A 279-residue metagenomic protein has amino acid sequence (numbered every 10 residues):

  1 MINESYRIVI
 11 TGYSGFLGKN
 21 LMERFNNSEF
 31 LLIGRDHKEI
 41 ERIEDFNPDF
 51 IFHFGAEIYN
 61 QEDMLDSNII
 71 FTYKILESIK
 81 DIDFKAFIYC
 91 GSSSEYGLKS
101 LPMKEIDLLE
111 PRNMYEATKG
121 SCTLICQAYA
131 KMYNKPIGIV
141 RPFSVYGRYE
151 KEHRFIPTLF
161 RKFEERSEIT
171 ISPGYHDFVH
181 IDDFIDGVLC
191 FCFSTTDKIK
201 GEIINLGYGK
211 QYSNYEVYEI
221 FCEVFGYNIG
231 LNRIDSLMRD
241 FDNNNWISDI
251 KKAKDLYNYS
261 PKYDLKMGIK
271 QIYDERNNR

Functional and structural regions predicted by a protein language model:
I2, Y6-N26: N-terminal Rossmann NAD(P)H-binding glycine-rich loop of SDR-like oxidoreductase domains
T11, I51-G55, F87-S93, V140-P142: SDR active-site strand-loop-helix element
E39-I70: NAD(P)H-binding glycine-rich loop region in Rossmannoid oxidoreductase-like domains and their noncatalytic homologs
N60-L65, L98-P102, K151-E152: Conserved catalytic-core motifs of eukaryotic protein kinase domains, centered on the activation segment
K74-M114: Conserved Rossmann-fold NAD(P)-dependent oxidoreductase catalytic core, especially the SDR/UDP-sugar
M114, T118-C122: Active-site helix of classical SDR
L124-C190, Y218-F225: NAD(P)-dependent short-chain dehydrogenase/reductase
S167-R279: C-terminal substrate-binding subdomain of Rossmann-fold SDR/epimerase-dehydratase oxidoreductases
